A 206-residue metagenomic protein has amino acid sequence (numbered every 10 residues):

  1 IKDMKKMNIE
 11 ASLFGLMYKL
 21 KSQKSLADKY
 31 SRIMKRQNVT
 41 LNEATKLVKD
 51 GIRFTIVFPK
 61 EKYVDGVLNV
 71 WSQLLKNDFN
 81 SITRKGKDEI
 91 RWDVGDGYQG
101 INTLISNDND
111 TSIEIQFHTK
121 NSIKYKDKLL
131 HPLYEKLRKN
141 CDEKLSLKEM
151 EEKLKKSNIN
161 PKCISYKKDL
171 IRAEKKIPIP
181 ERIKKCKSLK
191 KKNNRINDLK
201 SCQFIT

Functional and structural regions predicted by a protein language model:
I1-N38, L68: Surface-exposed, low-hydrophobicity interaction/linker segments
K35-C202: Long beta-strand-rich cores associated with HINT superfamily self-processing modules
I205-T206: Low-complexity, intrinsically disordered segments with a bias for serine/threonine
